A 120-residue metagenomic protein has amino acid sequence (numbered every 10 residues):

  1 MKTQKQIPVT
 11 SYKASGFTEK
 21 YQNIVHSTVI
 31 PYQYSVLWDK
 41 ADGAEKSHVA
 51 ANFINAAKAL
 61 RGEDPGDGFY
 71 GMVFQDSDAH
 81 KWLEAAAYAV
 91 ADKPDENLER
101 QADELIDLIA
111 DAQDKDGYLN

Functional and structural regions predicted by a protein language model:
M1-N120: Glycan-recognition and catalytic cores of secretory/periplasmic carbohydrate-active enzymes
